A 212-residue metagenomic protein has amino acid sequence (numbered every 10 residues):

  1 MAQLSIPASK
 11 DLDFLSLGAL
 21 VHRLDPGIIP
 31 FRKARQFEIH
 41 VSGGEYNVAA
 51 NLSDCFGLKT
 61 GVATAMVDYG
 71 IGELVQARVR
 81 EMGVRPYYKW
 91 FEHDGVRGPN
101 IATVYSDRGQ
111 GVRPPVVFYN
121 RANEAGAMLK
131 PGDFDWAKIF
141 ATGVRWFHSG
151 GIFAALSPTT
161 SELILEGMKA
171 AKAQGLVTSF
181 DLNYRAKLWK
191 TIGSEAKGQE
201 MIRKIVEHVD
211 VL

Functional and structural regions predicted by a protein language model:
M1-F31, Q36: Positively charged, low-complexity intrinsically disordered leader regions
L17-A19, T64-D68, N183: Cofactor-binding loop segments of dinucleotide-utilizing enzymes, especially the Rossmann-like FAD- and NAD(P)+-binding
F31-I39, I192-A196: Short glycine-enriched, charge-decorated loop/helix-capping segments at active-site entrances that position
H40, N47-K59, E81: Alpha-helix C-terminal capping segments
A49, V75, G167: Aromatic/hydrophobic pocket-lining residues that form π-stacking "cages" and hydrophobic walls in ligand
K59-G151: Conserved N-terminal subdomain of the carbohydrate kinase-like
W146-L212: Conserved beta-alpha-beta core of the PfkB/ribokinase-like small-molecule kinase fold
